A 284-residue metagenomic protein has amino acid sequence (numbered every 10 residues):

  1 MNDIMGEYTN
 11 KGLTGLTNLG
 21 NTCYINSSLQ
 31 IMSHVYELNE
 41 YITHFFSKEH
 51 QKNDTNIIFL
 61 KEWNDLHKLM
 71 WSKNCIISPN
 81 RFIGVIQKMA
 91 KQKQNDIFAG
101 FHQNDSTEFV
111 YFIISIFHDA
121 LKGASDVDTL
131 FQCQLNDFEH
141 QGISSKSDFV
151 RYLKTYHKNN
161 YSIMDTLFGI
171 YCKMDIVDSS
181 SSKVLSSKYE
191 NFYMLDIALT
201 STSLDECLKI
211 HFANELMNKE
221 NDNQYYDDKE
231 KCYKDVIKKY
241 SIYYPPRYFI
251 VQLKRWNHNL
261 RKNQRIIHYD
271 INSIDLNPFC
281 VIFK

Functional and structural regions predicted by a protein language model:
M1-K284: UBL (ubiquitin/ubiquitin-like) substrate-recognition surfaces within cysteine isopeptidase catalytic folds
